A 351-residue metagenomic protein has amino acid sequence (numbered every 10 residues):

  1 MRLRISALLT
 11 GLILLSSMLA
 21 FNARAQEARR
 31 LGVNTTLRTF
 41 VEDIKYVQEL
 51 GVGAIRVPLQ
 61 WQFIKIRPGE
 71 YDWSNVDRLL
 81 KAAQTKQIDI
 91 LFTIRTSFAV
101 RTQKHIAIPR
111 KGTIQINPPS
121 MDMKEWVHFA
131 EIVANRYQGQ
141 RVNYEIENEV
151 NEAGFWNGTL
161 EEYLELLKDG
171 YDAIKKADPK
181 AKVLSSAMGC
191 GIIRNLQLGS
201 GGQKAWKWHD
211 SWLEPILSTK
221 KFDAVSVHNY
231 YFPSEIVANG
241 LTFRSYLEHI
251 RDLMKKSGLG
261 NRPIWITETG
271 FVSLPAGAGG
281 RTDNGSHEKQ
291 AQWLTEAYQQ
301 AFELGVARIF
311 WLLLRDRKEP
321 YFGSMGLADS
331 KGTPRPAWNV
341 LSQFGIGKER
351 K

Functional and structural regions predicted by a protein language model:
M1-T10: Bacterial N-terminal signal peptides that target proteins for export
L9-M18: Bacterial N-terminal signal peptides
L19-A25: Sec/Tat signal peptide C-region and signal peptidase I cleavage site
T35, V57, I146, E152 (+4 more regions): Conserved beta-strand positions
I44-E70, S74-G202, L213-K221, F232: Substrate-binding cleft and catalytic face of glycoside hydrolase catalytic domains, especially the flexible beta-alpha
S74, R101-K104, I108, D122 (+3 more regions): Aromatic-rich peripheral "rim/lid" segments of glycoside hydrolase catalytic domains that contact and position glycan
L160-A291, L304: Noncatalytic carbohydrate-binding groove/subsite architecture in carbohydrate-active enzymes
